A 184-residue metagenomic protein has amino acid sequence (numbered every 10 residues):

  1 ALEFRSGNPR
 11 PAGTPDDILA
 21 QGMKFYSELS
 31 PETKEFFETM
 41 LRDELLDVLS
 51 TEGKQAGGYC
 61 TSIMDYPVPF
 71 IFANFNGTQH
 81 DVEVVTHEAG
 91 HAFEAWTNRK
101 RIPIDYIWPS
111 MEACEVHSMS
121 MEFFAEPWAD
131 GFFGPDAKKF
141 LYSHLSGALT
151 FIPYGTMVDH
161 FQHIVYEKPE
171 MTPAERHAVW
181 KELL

Functional and structural regions predicted by a protein language model:
A1-L184: Cation-handling catalytic/transport regions enriched in His/Asp/Glu
